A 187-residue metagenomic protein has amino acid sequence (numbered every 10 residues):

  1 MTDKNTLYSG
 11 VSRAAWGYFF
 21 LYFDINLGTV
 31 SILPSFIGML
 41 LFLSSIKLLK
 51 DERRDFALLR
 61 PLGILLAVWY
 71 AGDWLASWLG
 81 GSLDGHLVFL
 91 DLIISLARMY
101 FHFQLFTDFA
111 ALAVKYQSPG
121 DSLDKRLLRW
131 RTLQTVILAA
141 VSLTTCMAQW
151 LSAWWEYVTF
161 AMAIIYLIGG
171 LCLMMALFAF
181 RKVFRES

Functional and structural regions predicted by a protein language model:
M1-S45: N-terminal topogenic module of multi-pass integral membrane proteins
N5-S12, R53-I64, L127-R131: Membrane-interfacial loop-to-transmembrane alpha-helix junctions, especially the N-terminal start
D24-N26, L75-D84, L143-W155: Juxtamembrane "helix-exit" motif on the non-cytosolic side of transmembrane helices
L43, V136-S187: C-terminal transmembrane-bundle signature of multipass membrane proteins, characterized by strong activation on
K47-R60, L83-D84, V114-K125, R185: Membrane-interface helix-boundary motifs at transmembrane edges
D55, L62-L79: A generic, lipid-embedded transmembrane alpha helix
L83-I94, W154-I164: Non-cytosolic membrane-interface motifs at loop->transmembrane helix junctions
T107-A140, F180-S187: Membrane-helix boundary/juxtamembrane motif in polytopic membrane proteins
